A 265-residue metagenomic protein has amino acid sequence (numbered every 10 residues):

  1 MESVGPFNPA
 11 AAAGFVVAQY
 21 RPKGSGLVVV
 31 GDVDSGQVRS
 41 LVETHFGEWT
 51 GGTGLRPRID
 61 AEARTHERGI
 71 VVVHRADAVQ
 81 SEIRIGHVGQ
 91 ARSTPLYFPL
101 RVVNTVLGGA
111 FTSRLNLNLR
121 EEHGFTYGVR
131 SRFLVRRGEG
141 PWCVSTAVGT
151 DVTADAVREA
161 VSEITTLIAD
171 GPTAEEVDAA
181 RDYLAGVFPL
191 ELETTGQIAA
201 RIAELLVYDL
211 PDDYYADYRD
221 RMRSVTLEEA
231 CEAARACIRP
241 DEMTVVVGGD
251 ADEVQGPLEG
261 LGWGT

Functional and structural regions predicted by a protein language model:
M1-E2, G24-V30, S81-Q90, N116-V225 (+1 more regions): M16 family metallopeptidases and their MPP-like homologs
S3-P6, A13-G24, T44, D155 (+1 more regions): Active-site-adjacent, His/Asp/Glu-enriched structural segments that form or flank metal-binding and acid/base networks
P9, V17-R21, E43-G51, T165-P172 (+6 more regions): Sec-exported extracytoplasmic/periplasmic mature domains
A13-V17, I70-H74, G128-L134: Short beta-strand/turn micro-motifs at beta-sheet edges
R21-P22, G26-A91, L192, V247-T265: An aromatic/glycine/proline-enriched structural segment found at the starts of mature extracellular/organellar domains
S40, T94-L96, T153-A156: Solvent-exposed, non-transmembrane alpha-helical starts
T94-L107, S113-L117: Active/ligand-binding-proximal structured segments within catalytic/core domains that scaffold catalytic residues
V225-A233: A short, acidic, amphipathic alpha-helical segment used as a generic capping/interface helix at domain edges
